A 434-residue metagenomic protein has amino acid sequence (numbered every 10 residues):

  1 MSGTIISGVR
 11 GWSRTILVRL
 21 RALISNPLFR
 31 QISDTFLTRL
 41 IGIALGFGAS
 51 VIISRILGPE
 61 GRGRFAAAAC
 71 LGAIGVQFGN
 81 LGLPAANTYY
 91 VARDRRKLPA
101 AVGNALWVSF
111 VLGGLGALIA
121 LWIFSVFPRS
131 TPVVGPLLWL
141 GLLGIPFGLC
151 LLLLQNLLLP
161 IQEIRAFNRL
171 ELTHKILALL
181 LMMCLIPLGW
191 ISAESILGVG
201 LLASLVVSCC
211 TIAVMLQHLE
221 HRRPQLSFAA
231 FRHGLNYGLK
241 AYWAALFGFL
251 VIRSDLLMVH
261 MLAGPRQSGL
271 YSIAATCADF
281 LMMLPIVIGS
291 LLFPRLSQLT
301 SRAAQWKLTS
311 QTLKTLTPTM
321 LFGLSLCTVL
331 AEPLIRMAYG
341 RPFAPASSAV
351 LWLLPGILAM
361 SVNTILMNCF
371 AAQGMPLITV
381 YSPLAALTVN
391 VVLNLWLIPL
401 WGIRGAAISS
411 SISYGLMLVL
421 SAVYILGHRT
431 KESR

Functional and structural regions predicted by a protein language model:
G3, S7-R10, N26-P84, G144 (+5 more regions): Signature of the first transmembrane helix
S7, Q31-I43, A68, Q77-F124 (+2 more regions): Membrane-water interface segments that mark the loop-to-transmembrane alpha-helix transition
G11-L28, R165, A193-G198, T211-I252 (+2 more regions): Interhelical loop/hinge segments that connect adjacent transmembrane helices in multipass membrane
F29, E60-R62, F124-G141, P265-R266 (+2 more regions): Interfacial segments at transmembrane-helix termini and the short loops linking adjacent helices
R30-F47, T173-H174, A178, I196-L216 (+3 more regions): Transmembrane helical elements of multi-pass membrane transporters/channels
G46, V51, G79-R95, P160 (+2 more regions): Helix-loop junctions and terminal segments of transmembrane helices in multi-pass membrane transport/translocation
Y90-R93, F147-E171, S297, P355-S382: Membrane-interface junctions at transmembrane-helix termini in multi-pass inner-membrane proteins
G135, W139, N168-H218, A385-V389 (+1 more regions): Hydrophobic alpha-helical transmembrane segments
